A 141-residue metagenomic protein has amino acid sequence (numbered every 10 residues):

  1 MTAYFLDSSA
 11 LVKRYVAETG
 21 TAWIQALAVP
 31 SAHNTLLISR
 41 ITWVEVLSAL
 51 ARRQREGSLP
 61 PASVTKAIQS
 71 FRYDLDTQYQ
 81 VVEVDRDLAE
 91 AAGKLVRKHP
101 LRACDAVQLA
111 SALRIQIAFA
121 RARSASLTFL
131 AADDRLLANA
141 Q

Functional and structural regions predicted by a protein language model:
M1-T2, V16, A125, D134-R135 (+1 more regions): Short, C-terminally biased terminal segments at protein or domain edges
M1-T42, R53-K66: Short, well-structured N-terminal submotif of metal-dependent ribonuclease cores
A22, S48, E90, L137-A138: Alpha-helical elements of the RecA-like P-loop NTPase motor core of helicases
I38-V44, C104-V107: Aromatic- and histidine-enriched alpha-helix N-cap/loop-to-helix transition segments that scaffold the rims
L47, A51, G93-V96: Amphipathic alpha-helical segments within well-ordered protein domains
S48-R55, L113-I117: Short glycine/serine- and small hydrophobic-enriched flexible loop segments
A51-R86: Helix-adjacent hinge/juxtasegments
T77-R135: Active-site neighborhoods of divalent-metal-dependent phosphate/nucleic-acid chemistry enzymes
